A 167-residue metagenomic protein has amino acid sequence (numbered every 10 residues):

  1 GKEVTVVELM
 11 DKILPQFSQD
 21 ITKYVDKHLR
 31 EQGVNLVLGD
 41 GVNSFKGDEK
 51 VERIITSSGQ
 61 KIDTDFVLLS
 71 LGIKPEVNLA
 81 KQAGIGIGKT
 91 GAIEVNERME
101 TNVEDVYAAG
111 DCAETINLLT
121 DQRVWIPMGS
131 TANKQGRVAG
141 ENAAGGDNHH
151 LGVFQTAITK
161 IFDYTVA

Functional and structural regions predicted by a protein language model:
K2, R30-N35, I85, E114 (+2 more regions): Generic secondary-structure signature for well-ordered alpha-helical cores
K2-S44, M128-A132, H149-A167: Rossmann-like dinucleotide-binding cores of NAD(P)H-dependent redox enzymes
G47-I55, Q60-N142: FAD-site-proximal beta/loop scaffold in flavoenzymes
T56-G59, G145-V153: Generic structural signal for short, solvent-exposed loop/turn connectors between secondary structure elements
